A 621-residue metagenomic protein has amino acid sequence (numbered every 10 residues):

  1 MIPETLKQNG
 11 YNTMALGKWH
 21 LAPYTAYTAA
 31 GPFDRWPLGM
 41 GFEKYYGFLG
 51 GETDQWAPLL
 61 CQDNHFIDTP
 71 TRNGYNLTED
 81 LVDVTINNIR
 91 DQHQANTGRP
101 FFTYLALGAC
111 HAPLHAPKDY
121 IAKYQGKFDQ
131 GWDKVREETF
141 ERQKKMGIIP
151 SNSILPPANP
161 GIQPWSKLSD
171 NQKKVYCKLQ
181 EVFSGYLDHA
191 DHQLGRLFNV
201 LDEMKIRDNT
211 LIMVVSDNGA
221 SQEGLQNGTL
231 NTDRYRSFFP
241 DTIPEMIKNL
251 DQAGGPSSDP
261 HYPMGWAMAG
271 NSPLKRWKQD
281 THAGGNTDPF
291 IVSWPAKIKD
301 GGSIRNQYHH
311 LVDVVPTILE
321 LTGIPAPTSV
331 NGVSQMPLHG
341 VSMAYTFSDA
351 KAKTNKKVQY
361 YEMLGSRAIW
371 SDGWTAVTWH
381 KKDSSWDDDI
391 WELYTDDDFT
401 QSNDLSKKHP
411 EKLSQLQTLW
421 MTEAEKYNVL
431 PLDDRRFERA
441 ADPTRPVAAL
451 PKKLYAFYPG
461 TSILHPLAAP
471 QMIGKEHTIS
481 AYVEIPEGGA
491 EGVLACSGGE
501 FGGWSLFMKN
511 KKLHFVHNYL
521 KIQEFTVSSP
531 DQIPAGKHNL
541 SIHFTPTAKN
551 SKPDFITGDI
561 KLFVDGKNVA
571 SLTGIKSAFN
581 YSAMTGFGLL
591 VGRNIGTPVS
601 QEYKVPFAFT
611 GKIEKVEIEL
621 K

Functional and structural regions predicted by a protein language model:
M1-I390, F399-T418, L432, L454-Y458 (+4 more regions): Formylglycine-dependent sulfatase
L16, Y104-A106, M213-S216, G224 (+11 more regions): Generic beta-strand/beta-sheet core signal
A57-Q62, E392-L393, F515, I560-L562: Short polybasic amphipathic segments
P160-G161, S414, E423-R436, P443: Substrate-binding clefts and catalytic carboxylate motifs of secreted carbohydrate-active enzymes
W294, T395-D396, E617-K621: Short beta-strand-to-coil "C-cap" segments at the C-terminal boundary of structured domains/repeats, marking
H409, S414-A424, K612-K621: Extended recognition patches within non-cytosolic domains
P431-K621: Extracellular glycan-associated modules
